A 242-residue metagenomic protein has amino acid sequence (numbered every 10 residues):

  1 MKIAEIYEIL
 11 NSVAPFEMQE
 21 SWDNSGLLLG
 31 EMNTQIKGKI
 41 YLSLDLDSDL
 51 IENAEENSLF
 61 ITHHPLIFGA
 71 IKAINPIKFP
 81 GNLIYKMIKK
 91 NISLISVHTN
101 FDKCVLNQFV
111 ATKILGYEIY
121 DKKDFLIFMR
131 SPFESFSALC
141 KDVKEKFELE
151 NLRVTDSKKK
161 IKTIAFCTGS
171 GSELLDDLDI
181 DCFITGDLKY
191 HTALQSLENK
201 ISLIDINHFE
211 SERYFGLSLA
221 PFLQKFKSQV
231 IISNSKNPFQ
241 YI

Functional and structural regions predicted by a protein language model:
M1-I242: Active-site catalytic microenvironments in core metabolic enzymes, especially phosphate/sugar-handling
